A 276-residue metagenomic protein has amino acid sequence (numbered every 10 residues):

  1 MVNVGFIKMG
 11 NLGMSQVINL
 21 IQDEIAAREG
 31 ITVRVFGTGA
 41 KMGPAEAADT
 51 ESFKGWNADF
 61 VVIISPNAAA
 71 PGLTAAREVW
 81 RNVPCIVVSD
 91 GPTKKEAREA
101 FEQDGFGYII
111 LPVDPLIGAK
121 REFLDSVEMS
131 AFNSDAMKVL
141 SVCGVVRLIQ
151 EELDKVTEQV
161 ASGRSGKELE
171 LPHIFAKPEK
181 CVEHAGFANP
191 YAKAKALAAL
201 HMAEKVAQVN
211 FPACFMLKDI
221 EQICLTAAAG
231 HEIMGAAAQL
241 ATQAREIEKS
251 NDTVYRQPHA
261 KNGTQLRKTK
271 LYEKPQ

Functional and structural regions predicted by a protein language model:
M1-A58, I64-Q276: Anaerobic metallocofactor- and corrinoid-dependent redox/one-carbon enzyme cores, especially those from methanogenesis
